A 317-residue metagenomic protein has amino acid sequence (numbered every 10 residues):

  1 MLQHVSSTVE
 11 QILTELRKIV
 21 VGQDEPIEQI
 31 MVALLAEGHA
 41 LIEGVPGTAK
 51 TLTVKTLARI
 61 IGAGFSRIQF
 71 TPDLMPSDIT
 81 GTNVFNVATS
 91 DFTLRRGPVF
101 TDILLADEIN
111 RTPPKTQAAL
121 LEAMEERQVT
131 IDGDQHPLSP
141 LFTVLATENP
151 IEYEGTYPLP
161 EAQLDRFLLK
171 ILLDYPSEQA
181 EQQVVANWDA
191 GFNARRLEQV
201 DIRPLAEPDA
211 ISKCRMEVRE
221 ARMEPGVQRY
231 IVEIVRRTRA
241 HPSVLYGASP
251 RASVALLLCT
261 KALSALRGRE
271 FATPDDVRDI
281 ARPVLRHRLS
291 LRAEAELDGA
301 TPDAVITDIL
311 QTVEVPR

Functional and structural regions predicted by a protein language model:
M1-Q3, T238-R317: C-terminal engagement/docking regions of AAA+ P-loop ATPases
L2-T48, V232, R236: Pre-Walker A (pre-P-loop) alpha-helix and adjacent loop at the N terminus of AAA/AAA+ ATPase modules, a conserved
Q29-V32, F85-L105, D134: Conserved alpha-helical scaffold flanking the Walker A/P-loop in AAA+ ATPase domains
L34-T71: Walker A/P-loop
A40, L104, F142: Conserved beta-strand position immediately N-terminal to the Walker
G44, D107-E108, A119: Walker B catalytic acidic pair
V45, I79, T147: P-loop (Walker A) phosphate-binding loop of NTP-binding proteins
N86-D91, T112, M124-A221, K261-L266: Canonical AAA+ ATPase core
